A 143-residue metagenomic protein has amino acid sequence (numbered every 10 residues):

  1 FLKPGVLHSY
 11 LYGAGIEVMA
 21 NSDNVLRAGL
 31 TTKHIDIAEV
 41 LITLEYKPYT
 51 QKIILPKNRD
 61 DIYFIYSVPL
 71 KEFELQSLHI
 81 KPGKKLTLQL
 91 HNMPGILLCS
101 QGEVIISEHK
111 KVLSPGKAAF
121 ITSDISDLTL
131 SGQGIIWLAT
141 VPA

Functional and structural regions predicted by a protein language model:
V6-E17, L78, E108-I125: Short acidic-glycine-tyrosine-enriched beta hairpin
V6-H8, G15, S22-V25, E103-V104 (+2 more regions): Short, glycine-/Ser/Thr-/acidic-enriched flexible segments
L11, N21, Q89-I106: Short, conserved beta-strand element in jelly-roll/cupin
A14-I65: C-terminal, non-catalytic macromolecule-binding modules
R59-I62, E74-H91: Conserved short histidine dyad/triad with adjacent acidic residue
T87-L88, D127-L130: Short, T/G/N/S-enriched strand-turn elements that build extracellular solenoid repeat scaffolds
A119-I125, G134-A143: Extended, charged low-complexity segments that frequently continue into or abut oligomerization scaffolds
